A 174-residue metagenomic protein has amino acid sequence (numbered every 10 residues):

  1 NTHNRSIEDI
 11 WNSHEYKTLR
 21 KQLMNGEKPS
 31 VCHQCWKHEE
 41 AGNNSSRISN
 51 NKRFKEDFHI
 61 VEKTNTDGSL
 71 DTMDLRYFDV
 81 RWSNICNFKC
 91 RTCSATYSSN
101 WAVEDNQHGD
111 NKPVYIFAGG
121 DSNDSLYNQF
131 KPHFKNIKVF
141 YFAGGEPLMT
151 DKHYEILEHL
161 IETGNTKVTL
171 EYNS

Functional and structural regions predicted by a protein language model:
N1-G42: C-terminal accessory region of radical SAM enzymes
C32-C35, C86, C90-C93: Short cysteine clusters
W36-E40, C93-S99: Detector for the c-type heme attachment site
G42-R76, C86-F88, G109, D121: Recognition helices and adjacent regulatory flanks at domain boundaries
L75-I85, T96-S122, K135-D151, T163-S174: Core AdoMet radical
Y127-H133, L157-G164: Leucine-rich repeat
